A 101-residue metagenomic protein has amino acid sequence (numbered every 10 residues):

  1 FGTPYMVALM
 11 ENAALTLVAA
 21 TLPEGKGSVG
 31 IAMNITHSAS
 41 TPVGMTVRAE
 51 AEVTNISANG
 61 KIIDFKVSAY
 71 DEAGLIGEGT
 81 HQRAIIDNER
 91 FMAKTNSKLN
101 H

Functional and structural regions predicted by a protein language model:
F1-G27, F91-L99: Hot-dog-fold acyl-thioester-processing enzymes
F1-Y5, P42, D64, I86: Residues at secondary-structure transition points
L9-A13, E50, S68, E78: Residues within well-formed alpha-helices
A14-V18, N55, D71, R83: Generic helix-packing signal
T16-R48: Hydrophobic beta-strand-centered segment that forms part of the acyl-chain substrate-binding groove
G30-A32, D64, E78: Hydrophobic residues on conserved beta-strands that form the core of alpha/beta folds
I35-E72: Hydrophobic beta-sheet segments that form the core/acyl-binding groove of ACP/CoA-dependent acyl-chain-processing
G77, Q82-H101: C-terminal output/interaction extensions
